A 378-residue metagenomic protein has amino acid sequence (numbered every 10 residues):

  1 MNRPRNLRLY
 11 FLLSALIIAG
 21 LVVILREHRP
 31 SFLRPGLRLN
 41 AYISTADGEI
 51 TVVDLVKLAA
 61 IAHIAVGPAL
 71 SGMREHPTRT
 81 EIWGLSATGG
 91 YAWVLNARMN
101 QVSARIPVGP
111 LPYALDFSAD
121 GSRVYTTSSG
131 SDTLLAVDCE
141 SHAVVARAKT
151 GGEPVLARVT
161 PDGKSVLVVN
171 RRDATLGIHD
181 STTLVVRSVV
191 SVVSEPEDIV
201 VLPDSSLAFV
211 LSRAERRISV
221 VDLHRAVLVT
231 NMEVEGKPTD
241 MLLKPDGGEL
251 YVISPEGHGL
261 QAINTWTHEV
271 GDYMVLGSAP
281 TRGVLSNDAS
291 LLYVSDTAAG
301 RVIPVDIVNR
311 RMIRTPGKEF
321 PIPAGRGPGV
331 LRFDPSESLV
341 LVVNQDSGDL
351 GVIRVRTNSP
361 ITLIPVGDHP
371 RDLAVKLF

Functional and structural regions predicted by a protein language model:
N2-F378: Predominantly soluble domains enriched in secretory-pathway, periplasmic, or organellar proteins
